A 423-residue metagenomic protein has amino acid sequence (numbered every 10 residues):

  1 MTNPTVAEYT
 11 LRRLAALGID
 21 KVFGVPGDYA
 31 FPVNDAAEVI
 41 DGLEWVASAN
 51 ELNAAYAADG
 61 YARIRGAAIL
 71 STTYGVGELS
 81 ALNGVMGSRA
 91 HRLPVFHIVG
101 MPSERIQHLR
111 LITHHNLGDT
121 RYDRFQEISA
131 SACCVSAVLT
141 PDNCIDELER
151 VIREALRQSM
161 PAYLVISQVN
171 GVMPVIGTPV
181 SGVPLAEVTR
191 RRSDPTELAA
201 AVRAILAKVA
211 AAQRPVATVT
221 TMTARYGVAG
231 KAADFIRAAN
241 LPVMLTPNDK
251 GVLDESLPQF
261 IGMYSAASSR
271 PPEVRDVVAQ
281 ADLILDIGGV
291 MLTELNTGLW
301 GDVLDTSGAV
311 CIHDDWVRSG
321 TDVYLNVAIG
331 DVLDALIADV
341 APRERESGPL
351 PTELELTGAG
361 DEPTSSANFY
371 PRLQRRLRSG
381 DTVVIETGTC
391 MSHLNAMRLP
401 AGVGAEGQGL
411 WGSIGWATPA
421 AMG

Functional and structural regions predicted by a protein language model:
M1-R343, S379: N-terminal alpha/beta PP-like core and its mobile active-site loop of ThDP/TPP-dependent enzymes
A7-D20, V25-D28, V33-E38, P349-A421: Active-site diphosphate/adenylate-binding microenvironment
V151, A421-G423: Small-residue hotspot
A341-P351: Short, Lys/Arg-rich cytosolic juxtamembrane segment immediately N-terminal
